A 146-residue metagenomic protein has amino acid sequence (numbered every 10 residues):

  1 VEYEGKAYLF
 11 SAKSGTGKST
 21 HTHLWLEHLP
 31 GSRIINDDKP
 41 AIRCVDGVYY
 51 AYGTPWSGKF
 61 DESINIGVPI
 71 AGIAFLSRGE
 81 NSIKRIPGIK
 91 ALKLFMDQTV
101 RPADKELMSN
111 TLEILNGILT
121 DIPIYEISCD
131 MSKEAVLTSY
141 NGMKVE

Functional and structural regions predicted by a protein language model:
Y3-K13, E27-E146: Glycine-rich, often acidic-flanked micro-motifs that create phosphate/phosphodiester-binding or positioning elements
T16-G17: Conserved glycine(s) of the Walker
H21-T22: Post-Walker A alpha-helix
